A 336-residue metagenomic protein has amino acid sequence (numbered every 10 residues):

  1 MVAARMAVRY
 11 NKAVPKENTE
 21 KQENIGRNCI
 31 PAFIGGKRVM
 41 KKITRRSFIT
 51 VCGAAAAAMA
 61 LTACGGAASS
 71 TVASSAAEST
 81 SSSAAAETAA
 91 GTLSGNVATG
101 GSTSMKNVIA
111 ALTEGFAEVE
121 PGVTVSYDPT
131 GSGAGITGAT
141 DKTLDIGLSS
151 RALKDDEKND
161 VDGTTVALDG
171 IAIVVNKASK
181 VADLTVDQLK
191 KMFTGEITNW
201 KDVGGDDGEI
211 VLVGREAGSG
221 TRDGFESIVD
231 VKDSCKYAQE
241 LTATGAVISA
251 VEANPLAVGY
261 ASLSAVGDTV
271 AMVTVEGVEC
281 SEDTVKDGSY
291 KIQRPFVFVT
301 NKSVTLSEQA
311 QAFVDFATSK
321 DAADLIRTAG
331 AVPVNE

Functional and structural regions predicted by a protein language model:
M1-A3, A238: Short intrinsically disordered, low-complexity coil segments enriched in acidic
A3-V39: Short, Lys/Arg-enriched N-terminal segments with co-localized hydrophobic residues within the first ~10-30 amino acids
K42, G65-E336: Exported/periplasmic ABC-transporter solute-binding proteins
R45-I49: N-terminal export leaders
G53-A58: Hydrophobic helical h-region of N-terminal Sec-dependent signal peptides in bacterial secretory/periplasmic proteins
A60-A63: C-terminal motif of bacterial Sec signal peptides marking the signal peptidase cleavage site
